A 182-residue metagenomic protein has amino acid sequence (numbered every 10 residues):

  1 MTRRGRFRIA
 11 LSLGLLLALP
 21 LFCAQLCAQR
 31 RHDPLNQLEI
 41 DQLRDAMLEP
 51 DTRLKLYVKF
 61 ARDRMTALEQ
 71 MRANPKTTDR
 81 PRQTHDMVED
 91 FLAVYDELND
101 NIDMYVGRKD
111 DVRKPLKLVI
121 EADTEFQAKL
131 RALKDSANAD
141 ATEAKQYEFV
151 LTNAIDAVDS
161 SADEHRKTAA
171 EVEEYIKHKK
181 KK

Functional and structural regions predicted by a protein language model:
M1-R8: N-terminal secretory signal peptides that target proteins for export/translocation
R8-I9, E49: Hydrophobic alpha-helical segments, principally membrane-spanning helices and signal/leader peptides
A10-F22: Bacterial N-terminal signal peptides
F22-A28: Sec/Tat signal peptide C-region and signal peptidase I cleavage site
A28-K182: Long, charged/polar, soluble alpha-helical segments
